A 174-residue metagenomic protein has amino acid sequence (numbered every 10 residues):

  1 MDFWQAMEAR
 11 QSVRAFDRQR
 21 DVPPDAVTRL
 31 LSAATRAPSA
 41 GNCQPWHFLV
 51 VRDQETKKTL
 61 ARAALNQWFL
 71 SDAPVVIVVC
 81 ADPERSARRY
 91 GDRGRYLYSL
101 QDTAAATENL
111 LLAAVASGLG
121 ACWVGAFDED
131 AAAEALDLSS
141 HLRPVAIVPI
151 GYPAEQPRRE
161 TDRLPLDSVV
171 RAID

Functional and structural regions predicted by a protein language model:
A6-D21, A146-D174: C-terminal helix-cap and adjacent tail motif
V22, R52-E55, F127-D128: Short beta->alpha linker loops
A26-S32, S39-A106: Glycine/small-residue-rich phosphate/adenosyl-binding loop
A34-T35, I77, G94-A135: Small-aliphatic-rich amphipathic alpha-helix that forms the alpha element of a beta-alpha
A40-C43, W68-S71, V115, L138-S140 (+1 more regions): Solvent-exposed alpha-helices and their adjacent loops that cap or buttress functional pockets in soluble metabolic
F69-S71, A133-G151: Short, conserved aromatic-histidine micro-motifs
P74-V76, A121, R143-V145: Structural motif
A81, A126, Y152: Short secondary-structure boundary segments
